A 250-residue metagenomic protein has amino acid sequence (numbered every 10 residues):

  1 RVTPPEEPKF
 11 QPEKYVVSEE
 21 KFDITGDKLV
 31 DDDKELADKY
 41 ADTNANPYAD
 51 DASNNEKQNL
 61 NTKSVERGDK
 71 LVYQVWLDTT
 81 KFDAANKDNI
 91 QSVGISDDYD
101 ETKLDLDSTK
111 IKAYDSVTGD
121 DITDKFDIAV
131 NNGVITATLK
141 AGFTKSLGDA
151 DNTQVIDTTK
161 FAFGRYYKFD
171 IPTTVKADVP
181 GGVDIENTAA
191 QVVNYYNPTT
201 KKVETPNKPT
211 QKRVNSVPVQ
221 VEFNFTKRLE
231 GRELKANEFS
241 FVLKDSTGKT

Functional and structural regions predicted by a protein language model:
R1-T250: Solvent-exposed loop/turn and edge beta-strand elements of beta-rich ligand-binding domains
